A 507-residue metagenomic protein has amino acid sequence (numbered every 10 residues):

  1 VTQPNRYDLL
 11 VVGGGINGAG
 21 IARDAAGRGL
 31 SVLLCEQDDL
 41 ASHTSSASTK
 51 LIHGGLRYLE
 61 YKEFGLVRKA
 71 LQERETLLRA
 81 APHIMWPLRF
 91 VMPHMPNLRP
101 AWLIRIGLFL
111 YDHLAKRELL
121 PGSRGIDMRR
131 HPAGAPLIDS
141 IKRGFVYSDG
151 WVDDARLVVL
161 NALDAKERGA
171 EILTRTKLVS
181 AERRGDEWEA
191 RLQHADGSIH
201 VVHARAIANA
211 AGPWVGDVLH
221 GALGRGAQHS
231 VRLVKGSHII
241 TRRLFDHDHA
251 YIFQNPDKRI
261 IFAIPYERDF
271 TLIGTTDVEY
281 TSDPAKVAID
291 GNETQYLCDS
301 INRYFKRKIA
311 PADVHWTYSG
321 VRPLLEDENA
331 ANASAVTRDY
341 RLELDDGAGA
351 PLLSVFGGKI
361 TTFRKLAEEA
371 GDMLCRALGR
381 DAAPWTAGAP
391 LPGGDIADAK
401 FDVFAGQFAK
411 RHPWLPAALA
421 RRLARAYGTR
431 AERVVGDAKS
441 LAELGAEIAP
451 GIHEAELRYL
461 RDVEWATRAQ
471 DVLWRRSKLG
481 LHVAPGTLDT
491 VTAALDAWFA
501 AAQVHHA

Functional and structural regions predicted by a protein language model:
Q3-N17: Beta1/beta-strand and adjacent pyrophosphate-binding region of the FAD-binding site in flavoprotein oxidoreductases
N5-Y7, G197-A206: Core beta-strand elements of the Rossmann-like FAD/NAD(P) dinucleotide-binding domain in flavoenzyme oxidoreductases
A26-S46: Glycine-rich FAD pyrophosphate-binding loop
K50-A133: Dinucleotide-binding Rossmann-like beta1-alpha1 core, especially the glycine-rich loop that anchors the ADP
S140, S148, D154-R156, D164 (+5 more regions): C-terminal catalytic lobe of FAD-dependent flavoproteins
T174-W188: A conserved short coil-to-beta-strand element within the FAD-binding core of flavoproteins
N209-G224: Flavin (primarily FAD) binding-site architecture
